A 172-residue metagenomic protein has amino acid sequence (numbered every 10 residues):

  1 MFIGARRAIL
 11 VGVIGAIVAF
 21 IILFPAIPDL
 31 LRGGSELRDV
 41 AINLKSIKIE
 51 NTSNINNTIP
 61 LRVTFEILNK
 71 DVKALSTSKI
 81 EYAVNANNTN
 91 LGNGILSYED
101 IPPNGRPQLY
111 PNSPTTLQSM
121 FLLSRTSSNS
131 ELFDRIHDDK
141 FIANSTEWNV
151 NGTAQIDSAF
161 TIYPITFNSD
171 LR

Functional and structural regions predicted by a protein language model:
M1-I55, Q155, A159-R172: Membrane engagement elements in two modes
N51-S53, F65-D71: Asparagine-centered strand-capping/turn motif at beta-strand->loop junctions
N56-T64: Short, solvent-exposed loop/turn segments enriched in Ser/Thr/Gly
T64-L68, E81-N85, M120-L122, N151-Q155 (+1 more regions): Residue-level recognition of well-ordered beta-strand positions that form the cores of beta-sheet-rich folds across
K73-E81, N93-I95: Short, hydrophobic/aromatic beta-strand segments
N85-L91: Change "in extracellular beta-sheet-rich domains … of secreted and cell-surface proteins" to "in beta-sheet-rich domains
L91-E131: Intrinsically disordered, low-complexity Pro/Gly/Ser/Thr-rich segments with frequent PxxP/GP/PP motifs and embedded
L123-R172: Terminal connector regions
